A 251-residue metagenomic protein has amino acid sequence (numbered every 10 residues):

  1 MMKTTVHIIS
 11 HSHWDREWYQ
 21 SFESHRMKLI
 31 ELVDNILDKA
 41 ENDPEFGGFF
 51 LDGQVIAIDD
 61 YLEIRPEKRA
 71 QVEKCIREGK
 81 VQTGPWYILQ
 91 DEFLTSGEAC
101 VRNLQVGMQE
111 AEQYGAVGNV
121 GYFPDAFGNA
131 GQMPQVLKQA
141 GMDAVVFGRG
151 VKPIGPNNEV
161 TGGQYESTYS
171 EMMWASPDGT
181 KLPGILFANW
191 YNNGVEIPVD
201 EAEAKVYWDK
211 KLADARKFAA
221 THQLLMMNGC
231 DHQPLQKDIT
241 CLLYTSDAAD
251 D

Functional and structural regions predicted by a protein language model:
M1-S246: Catalytic-domain carbohydrate-binding cleft regions of carbohydrate-active enzymes
D247-D251: A short, hydrophobic C-terminal helix/tail in secreted or cell-surface proteins
